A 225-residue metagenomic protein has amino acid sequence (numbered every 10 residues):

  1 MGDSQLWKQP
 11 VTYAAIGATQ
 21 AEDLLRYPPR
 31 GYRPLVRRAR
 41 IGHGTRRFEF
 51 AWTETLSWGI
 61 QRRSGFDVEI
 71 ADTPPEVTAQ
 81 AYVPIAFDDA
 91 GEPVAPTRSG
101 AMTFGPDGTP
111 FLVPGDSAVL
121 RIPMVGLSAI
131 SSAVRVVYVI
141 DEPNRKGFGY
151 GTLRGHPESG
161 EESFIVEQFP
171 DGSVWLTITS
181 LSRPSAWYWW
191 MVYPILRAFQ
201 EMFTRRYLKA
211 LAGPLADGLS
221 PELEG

Functional and structural regions predicted by a protein language model:
M1-R121: Hydrophobic ligand-binding cavity/cleft-lining segments
D3-S4, P184-S185, W189-G225: A conserved amphipathic terminal alpha-helix motif
E49-I60, D141, G155, D171 (+2 more regions): Short, intrinsically disordered, mixed-charge
T55, S163, Y193-P194: Extended Gly/Ser/Thr-rich low-complexity repeat segments, especially those forming or decorating extracellular
V119, G147-G149, V174-T177: General beta-strand recognition
P123-P170: Hydrophobic-ligand binding "helix-grip"
T152-H156, T179-A186: Short, solvent-exposed aromatic-acidic interface loops
Q168-G172, I178-R183: Compact beta-sheet-dominated globular domain cores
